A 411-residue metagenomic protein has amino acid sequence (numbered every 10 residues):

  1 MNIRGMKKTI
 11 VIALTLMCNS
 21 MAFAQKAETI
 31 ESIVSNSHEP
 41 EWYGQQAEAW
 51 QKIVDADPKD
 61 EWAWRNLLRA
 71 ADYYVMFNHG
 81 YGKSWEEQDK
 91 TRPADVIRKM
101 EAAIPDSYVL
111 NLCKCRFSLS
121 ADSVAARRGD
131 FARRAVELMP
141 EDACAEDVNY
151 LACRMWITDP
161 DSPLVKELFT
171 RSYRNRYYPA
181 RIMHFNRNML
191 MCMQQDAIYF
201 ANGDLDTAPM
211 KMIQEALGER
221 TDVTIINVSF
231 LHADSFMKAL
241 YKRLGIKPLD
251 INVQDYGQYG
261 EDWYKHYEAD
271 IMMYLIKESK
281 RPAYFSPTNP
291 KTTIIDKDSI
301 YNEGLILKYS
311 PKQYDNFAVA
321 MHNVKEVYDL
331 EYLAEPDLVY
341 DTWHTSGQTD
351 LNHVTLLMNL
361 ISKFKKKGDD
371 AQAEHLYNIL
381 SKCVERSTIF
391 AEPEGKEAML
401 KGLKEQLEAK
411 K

Functional and structural regions predicted by a protein language model:
M1-T29: Bacterial Sec-dependent N-terminal signal peptides
R4-G5, A180, A201, N352: Residue-level detector of secondary-structure boundary/capping sites
Q25-Q195, E215-K411: ER/secretory pathway lumenal C-terminal domains and tails of membrane proteins involved in glycoprotein biogenesis
F200-D204, V228-S229: Short His-Asn-centered micro-motif
A208-P209: Phosphate- and divalent-cation-binding pockets in alpha/beta enzyme and binding domains that engage nucleotide-derived
M212: Substrate-binding cleft/loops of secretory-pathway carbohydrate-active enzymes
